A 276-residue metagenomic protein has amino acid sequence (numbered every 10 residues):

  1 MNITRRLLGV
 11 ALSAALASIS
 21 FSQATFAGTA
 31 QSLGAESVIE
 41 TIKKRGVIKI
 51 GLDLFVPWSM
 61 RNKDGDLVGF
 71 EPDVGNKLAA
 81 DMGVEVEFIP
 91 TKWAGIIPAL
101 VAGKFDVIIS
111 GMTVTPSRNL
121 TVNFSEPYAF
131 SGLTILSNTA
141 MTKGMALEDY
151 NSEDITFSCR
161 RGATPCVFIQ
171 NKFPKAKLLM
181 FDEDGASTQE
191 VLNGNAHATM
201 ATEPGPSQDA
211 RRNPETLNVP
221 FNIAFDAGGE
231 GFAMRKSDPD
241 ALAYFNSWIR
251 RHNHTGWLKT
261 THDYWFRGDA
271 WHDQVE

Functional and structural regions predicted by a protein language model:
R5-G9: N-terminal export leaders
G28-G111, L120: Extracytoplasmic small-molecule ligand-binding "clamshell" domains of the periplasmic binding protein/Venus flytrap
G28-L33, P72-D81, M141, E148 (+4 more regions): Extended ligand-binding regions for polar small-molecule ligands
E36, F88-P98, K143-M145, R161 (+2 more regions): Short helix-initiation/N-cap motifs at beta->coil->alpha
K49, D53-P57, L67-A80, T113 (+5 more regions): Bilobed "Venus flytrap"/periplasmic-binding protein-like clamshell domains and structurally analogous long
N76, A80, E85-N151, L217-N218 (+1 more regions): Acidic, polar ligand-binding/catalytic clefts
G95-P98, M112-L120, F168-N171, L192-D226: A ligand-binding cleft/hinge motif common to bilobed small-molecule-binding domains
F130-S137, E203, S207-R250, G268-E276: Periplasmic-binding protein-like
